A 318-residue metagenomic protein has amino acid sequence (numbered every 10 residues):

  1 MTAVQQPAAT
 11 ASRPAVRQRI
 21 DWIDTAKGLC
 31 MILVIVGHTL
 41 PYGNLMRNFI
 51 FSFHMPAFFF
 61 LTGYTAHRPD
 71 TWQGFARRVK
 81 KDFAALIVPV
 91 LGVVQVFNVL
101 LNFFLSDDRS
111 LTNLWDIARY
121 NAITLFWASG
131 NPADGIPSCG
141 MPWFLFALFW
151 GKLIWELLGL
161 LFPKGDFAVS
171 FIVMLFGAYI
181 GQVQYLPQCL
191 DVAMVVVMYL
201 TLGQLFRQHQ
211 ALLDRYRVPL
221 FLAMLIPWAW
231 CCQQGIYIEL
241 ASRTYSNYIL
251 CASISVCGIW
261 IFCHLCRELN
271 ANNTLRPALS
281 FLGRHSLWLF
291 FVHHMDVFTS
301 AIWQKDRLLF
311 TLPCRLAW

Functional and structural regions predicted by a protein language model:
T2-W318: Alpha-helical transmembrane segments and their immediate juxtamembrane cytosolic regions
